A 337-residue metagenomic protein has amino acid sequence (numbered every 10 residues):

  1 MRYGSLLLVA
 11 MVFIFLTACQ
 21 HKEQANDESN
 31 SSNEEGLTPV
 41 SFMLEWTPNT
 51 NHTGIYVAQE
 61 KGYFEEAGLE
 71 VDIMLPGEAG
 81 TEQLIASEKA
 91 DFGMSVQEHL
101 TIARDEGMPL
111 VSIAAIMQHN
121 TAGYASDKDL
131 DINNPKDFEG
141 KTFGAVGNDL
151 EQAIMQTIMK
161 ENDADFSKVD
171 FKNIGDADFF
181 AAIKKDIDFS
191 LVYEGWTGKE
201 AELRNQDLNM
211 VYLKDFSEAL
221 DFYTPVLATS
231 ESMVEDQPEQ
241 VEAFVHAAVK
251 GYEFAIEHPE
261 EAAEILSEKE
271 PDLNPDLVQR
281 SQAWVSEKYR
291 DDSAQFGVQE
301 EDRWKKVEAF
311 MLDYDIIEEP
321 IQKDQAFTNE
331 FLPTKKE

Functional and structural regions predicted by a protein language model:
M1-L8: Positively charged n-region of N-terminal signal peptides that target proteins for export
F15-A18: C-terminal motif of bacterial Sec signal peptides marking the signal peptidase cleavage site
Q20-K22: Bacterial signal peptide processing site
N26, N33-D165, D170-N173, F180 (+2 more regions): Short, glycine-/small- and polar/acidic-enriched structural segments that line small-molecule recognition paths
E66, K136, L213-L220, E287-E301: Short, solvent-exposed loop/beta-turn-alpha elements that line the ligand-binding surface or hinge of extracytoplasmic
E98-H99, D178-A181, K185-E270: Pocket-lining segment of extracytoplasmic ligand-binding domains
E235-I316: Secondary-structure end/capping motifs
W304-E337: Conserved C-terminal helix/tail region of periplasmic/extracytoplasmic solute-binding proteins
